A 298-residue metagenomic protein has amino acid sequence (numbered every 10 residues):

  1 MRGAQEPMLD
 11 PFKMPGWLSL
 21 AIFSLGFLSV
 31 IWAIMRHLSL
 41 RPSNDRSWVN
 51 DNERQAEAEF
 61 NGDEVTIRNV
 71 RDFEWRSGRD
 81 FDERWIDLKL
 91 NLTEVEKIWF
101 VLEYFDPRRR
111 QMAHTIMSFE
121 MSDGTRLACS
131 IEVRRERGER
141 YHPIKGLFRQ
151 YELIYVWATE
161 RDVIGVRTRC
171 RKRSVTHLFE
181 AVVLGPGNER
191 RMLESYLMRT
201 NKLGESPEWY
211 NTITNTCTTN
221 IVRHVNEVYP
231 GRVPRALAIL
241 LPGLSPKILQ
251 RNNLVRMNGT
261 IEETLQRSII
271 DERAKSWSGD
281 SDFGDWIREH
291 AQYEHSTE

Functional and structural regions predicted by a protein language model:
D10-F27: N-terminal Sec-pathway targeting helices
A21, L184, S195-E298: Activation targets extended, charge/polar-rich intrinsically disordered C-terminal tails
F23, W32, E59, E64-V65 (+2 more regions): Charge-rich, low-complexity N-terminal segments
V30-S43: Internal alpha-helical transmembrane segments
L40-E57: Alpha-helical transmembrane signal-anchor/signal-peptide segments
F60-E64, E120-G124, L184-E189: A short, structured loop/turn motif at beta-sheet edges
V65, R76-T176: Glycine-rich catalytic cores of cysteine/serine-nucleophile enzymes that process amide/ester linkages in cell-envelope
E160-T200: A structural motif
